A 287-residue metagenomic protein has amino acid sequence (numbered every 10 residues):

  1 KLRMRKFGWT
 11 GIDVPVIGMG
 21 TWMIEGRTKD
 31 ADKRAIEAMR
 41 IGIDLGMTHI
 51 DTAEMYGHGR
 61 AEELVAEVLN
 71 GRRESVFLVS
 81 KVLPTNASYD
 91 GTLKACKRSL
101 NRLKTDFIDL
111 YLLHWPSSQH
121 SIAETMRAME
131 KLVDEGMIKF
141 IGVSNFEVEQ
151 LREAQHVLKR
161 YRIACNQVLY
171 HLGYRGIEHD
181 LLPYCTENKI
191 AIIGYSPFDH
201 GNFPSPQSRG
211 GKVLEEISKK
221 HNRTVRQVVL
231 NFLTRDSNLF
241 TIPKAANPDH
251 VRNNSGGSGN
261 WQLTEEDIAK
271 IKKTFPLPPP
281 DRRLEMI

Functional and structural regions predicted by a protein language model:
K1-R5, E62-A66, A95-R98, E149-R152 (+1 more regions): Alpha-helical scaffolding within the catalytic cores of extracellular/periplasmic polymer-degrading hydrolases
K1-V76, P197, M286-I287: N-terminal binding-site loop/beta-alpha segment at the start of enzyme catalytic domains that lines or forms
G8-D13, D44, A66-E74, K97-D106 (+3 more regions): Acidic (Asp/Glu)-rich catalytic clusters
G26-D30, A53-E62, T85-D90, S117-S121 (+2 more regions): Acidic-and-aromatic substrate-binding clefts and catalytic sites of carbohydrate-active enzymes
T28-G42, S88-L103, I122-E124, L151-R152 (+1 more regions): Short, acidic/polar
S75-A87, L110-H114, Q167-Y170: A short, structured active-site edge motif that brings together acidic residues
L100-H120: Active-site groove signature of glycoside hydrolases
P116-I287: Beta/alpha (TIM)-barrel catalytic core signal, keyed to glycine-rich beta->alpha loops juxtaposed to Asp/Glu that bind
